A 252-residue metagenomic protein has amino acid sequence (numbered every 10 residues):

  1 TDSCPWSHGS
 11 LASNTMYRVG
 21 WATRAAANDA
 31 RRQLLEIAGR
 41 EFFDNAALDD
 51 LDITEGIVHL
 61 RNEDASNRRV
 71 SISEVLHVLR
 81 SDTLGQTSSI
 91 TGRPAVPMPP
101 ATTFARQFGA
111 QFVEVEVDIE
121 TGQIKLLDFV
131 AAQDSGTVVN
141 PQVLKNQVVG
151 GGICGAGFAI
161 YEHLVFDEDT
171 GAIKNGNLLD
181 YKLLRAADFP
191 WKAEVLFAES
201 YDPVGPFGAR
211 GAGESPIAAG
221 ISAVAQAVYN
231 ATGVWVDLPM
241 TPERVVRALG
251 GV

Functional and structural regions predicted by a protein language model:
T1-V252: C-terminal catalytic domains of large/alpha subunits in multi-subunit enzymes
